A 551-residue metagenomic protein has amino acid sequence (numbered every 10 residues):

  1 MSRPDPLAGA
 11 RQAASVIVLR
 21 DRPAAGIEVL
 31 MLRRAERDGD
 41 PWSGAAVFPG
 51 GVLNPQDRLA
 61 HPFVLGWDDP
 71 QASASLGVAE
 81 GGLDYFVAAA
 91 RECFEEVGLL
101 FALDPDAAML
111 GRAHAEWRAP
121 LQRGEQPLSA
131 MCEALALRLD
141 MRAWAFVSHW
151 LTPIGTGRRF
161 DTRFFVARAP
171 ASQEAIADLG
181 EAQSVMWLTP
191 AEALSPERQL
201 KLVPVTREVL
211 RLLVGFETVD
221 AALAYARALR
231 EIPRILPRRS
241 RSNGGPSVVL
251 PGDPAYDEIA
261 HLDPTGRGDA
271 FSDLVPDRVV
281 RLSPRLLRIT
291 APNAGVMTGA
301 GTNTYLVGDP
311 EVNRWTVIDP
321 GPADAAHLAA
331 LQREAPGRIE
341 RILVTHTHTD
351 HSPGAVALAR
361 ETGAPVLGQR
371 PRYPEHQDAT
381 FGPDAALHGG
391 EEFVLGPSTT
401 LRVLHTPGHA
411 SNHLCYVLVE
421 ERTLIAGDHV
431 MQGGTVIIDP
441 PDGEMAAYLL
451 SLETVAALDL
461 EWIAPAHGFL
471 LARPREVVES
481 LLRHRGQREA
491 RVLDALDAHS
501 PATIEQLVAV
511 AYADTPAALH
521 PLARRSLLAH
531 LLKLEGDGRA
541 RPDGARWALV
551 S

Functional and structural regions predicted by a protein language model:
M1-D277, R281: N-terminal leader/linker segments that precede catalytic domains of diphosphate-processing enzymes
L19-D21, A167-A169, L306-E311, L395-P397 (+1 more regions): Active-site beta-strand termini and strand-to-loop segments that position acidic
L100-F101, R288, R541: Short beta-strand(s) of the beta-wing in winged-helix/HTH DNA-binding folds
A191-A193, V312-V317, P322-D324, D384 (+2 more regions): Metallo-beta-lactamase
R267-V275, D494-S551: C-terminal regulatory/interaction regions
D277-E334, C415-G427, Q432: Conserved beta-strand hairpin/beta-sheet module of binuclear metal-dependent hydrolase folds, prominently
G295, A300, P322-T400, R422: Active-site HxH/HxHxD metal-binding segment of metal-dependent hydrolases
T345-H351, H409, H467, H530: Histidine-centered divalent metal-coordination motifs
